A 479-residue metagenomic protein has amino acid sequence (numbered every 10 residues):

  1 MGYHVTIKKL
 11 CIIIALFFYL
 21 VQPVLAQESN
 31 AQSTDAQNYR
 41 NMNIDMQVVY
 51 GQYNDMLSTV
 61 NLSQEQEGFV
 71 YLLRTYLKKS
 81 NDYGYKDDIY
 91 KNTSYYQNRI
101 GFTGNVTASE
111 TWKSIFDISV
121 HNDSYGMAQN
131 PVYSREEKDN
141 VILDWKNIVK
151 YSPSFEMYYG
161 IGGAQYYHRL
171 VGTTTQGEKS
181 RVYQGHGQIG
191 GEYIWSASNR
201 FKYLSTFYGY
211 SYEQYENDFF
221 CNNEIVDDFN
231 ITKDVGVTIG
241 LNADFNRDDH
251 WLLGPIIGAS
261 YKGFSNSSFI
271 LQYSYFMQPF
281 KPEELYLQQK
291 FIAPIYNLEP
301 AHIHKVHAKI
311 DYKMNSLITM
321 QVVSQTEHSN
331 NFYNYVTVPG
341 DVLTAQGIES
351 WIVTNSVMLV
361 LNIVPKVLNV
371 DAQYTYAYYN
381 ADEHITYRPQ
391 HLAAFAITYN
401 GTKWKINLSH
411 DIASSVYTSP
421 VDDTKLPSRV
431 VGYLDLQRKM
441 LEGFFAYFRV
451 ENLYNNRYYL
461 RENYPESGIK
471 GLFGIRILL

Functional and structural regions predicted by a protein language model:
N30-D87, N92-I100, T111-S114, N122: Outer-membrane beta-barrel translocator/receptor signature
R40-M42, V49, N54-S58, S94-N98 (+9 more regions): Residues that define the transmembrane beta-barrel architecture of outer-membrane proteins
G68-L72, N81, E110-S114, K150-Y158 (+7 more regions): Repeated loop/turn-to-beta-strand initiation elements of outer-membrane beta-barrel proteins
S80-G101, N105-T107, T111-H186, I292: Flexible loop and strand-edge segments within Gram-negative outer membrane beta-barrel domains
N81-R99, S119-M127, R247-W251, S268-Y312 (+3 more regions): Outer-membrane beta-barrel translocator/channel fold
R247-H250, S268, Y275-Q321, T326-H328 (+3 more regions): Outer-membrane beta-barrel signature, preferentially recognizing the C-terminal barrel domain of Gram-negative
S324-N331, A345-S415, E442: Gram-negative outer-membrane beta-barrel transporters
H384-L479: Conserved C-terminal beta-signal and adjacent last beta-strands/turns of outer-membrane beta-barrel proteins
